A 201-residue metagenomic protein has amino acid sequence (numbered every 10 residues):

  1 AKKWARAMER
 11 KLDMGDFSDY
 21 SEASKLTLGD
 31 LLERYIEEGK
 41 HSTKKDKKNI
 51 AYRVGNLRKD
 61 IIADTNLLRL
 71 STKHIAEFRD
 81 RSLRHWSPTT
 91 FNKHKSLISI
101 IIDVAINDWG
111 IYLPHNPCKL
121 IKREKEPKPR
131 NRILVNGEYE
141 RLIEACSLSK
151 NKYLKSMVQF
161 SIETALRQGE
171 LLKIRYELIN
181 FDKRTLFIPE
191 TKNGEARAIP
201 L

Functional and structural regions predicted by a protein language model:
A1-E22: Short, surface-exposed polybasic/aromatic micro-patch for ligand or macromolecular engagement
K3, N49, E77, K93 (+1 more regions): Short, solvent-exposed alpha-helical surface patches in well-structured domains
A5, K95, R175: DNA major-groove recognition helix of helix-turn-helix
R10-D16, G29-S87, I101-N107: Basic/aromatic-enriched alpha-helical hairpins
S24, L28, D46, I50 (+6 more regions): Hydrophobic (often cysteine-bearing) scaffold residues that line and stabilize catalytic clefts of nucleotide/cofactor
L32, L57, I75, I98-I101 (+7 more regions): Conserved hydrophobic/aromatic pocket- or pore-lining residues that grip, position, or stack substrates in active sites
P88, N92-H94, N107, Y112-Q168 (+3 more regions): Basic, Lys/Arg- and aromatic-enriched nucleic-acid-binding interface segment
L178-T185: Short, polar N-cap/turn motifs at the start of nucleic acid-interacting alpha helices
